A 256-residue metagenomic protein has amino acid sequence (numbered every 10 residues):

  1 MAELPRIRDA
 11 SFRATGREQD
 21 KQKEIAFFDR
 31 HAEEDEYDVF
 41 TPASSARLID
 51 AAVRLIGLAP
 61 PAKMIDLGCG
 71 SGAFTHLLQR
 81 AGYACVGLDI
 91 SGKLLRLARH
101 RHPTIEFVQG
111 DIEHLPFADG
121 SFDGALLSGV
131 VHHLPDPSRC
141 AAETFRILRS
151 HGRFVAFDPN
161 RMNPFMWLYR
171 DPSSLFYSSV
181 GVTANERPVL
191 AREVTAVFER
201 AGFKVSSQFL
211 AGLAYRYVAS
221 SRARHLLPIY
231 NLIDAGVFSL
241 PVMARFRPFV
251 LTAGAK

Functional and structural regions predicted by a protein language model:
A2-A59, A219: Conserved class I S-adenosyl-L-methionine
P61-G70: Conserved class I S-adenosyl-L-methionine
S71-H114: Class I SAM-dependent methyltransferase SAM/SAH-binding core
E113-G124: A short acidic, Gly/Pro-enriched loop at the edge of an enzyme's catalytic core that lines a small-molecule cofactor
S138-S150: A short glycine-rich, Lys/Arg-flanked "PGG" loop and its adjoining helix->strand segment in the class I
V155-Y177: Conserved class I S-adenosyl-L-methionine
Y169-S174, A196, S206-K256: A C-terminal cap/extension of S-adenosyl-L-methionine-dependent methyltransferases that defines the acceptor-substrate
F176-E193: Acceptor-substrate binding/catalytic loop of class I
